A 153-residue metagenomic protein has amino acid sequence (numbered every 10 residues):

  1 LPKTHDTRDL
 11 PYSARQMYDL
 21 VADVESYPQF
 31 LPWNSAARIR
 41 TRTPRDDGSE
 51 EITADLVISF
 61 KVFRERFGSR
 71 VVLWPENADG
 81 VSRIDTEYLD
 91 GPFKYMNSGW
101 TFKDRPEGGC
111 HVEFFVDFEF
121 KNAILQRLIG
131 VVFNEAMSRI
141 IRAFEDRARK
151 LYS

Functional and structural regions predicted by a protein language model:
L1-S49, E107: Hydrophobic ligand-binding cavity/cleft-lining segments
K3-H5, R64-G68, Y95-S98: Short, surface-exposed coil-to-beta transition loops
T7-P11, R38, V57, R70-V72 (+2 more regions): Generic structural detector for well-ordered beta-strands
M17-V21, Y27, A54, V71 (+2 more regions): Hydrophobic pocket/interface hotspot
I39-L89: Glycine-rich portal/gate segments that line the openings of hydrophobic small-molecule binding cavities
D85-R139: Beta-strand/loop substructures that line and gate deep hydrophobic ligand-binding cavities in soluble
E145-S153: Short, highly charged C-terminal tails/helix-capping segments
